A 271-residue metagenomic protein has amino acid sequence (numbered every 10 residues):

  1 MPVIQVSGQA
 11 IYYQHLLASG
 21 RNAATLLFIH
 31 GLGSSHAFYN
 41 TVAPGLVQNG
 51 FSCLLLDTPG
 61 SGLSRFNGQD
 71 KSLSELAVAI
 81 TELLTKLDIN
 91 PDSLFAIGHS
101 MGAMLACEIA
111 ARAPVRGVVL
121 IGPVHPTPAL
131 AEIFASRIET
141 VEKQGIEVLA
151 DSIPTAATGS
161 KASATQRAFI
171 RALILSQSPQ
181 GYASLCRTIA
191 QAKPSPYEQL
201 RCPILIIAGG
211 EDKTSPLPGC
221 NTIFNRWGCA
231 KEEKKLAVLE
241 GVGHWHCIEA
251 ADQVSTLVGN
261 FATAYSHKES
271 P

Functional and structural regions predicted by a protein language model:
M1-L26, Q48-F51, S176, K235 (+1 more regions): Alpha/beta-hydrolase fold catalytic core
Q9-F66: Conserved HGGG/HGGXW glycine-rich cap/lid loop of the alpha/beta-hydrolase fold
E75-S93: Conserved acidic catalytic loop of the alpha/beta-hydrolase fold
M104-V148: Flexible "cap/lid" loop of the alpha/beta hydrolase fold
P128-E132, K143-Q199: Conserved alpha/beta-hydrolase catalytic His-Asp/Glu region
L200, I206-A208, D212: Short beta-strand/loop motif that positions the catalytic acidic residue of the alpha/beta-hydrolase fold
K213-G219: Conserved alpha/beta-hydrolase "acid-adjacent" motif
V242-S255: Catalytic histidine-centered segment of alpha/beta-hydrolase-like enzymes
